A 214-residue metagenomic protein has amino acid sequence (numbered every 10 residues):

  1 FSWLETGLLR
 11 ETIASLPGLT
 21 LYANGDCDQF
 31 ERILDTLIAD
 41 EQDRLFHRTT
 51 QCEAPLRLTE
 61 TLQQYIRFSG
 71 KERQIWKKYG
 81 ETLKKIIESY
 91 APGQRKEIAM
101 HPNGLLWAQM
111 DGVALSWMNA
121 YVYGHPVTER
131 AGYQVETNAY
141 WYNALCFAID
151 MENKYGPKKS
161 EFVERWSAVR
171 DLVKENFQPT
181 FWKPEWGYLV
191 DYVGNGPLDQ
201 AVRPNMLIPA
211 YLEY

Functional and structural regions predicted by a protein language model:
F1, Q74, L105, L115 (+4 more regions): Short, low-complexity intrinsically disordered segments
F1-E5, R44-R48, V122-V135, L189-P197 (+1 more regions): Active-site-adjacent structural elements in folded domains
T6-T12, L16-L115, Q134-N138, Y142 (+1 more regions): Aromatic-rich carbohydrate-recognition surfaces in CAZymes
Q74, H125-G132, P157, E161: Short coil/turn segments at secondary-structure junctions
A91, R95-P102, Y142-Y214: Catalytic cores of carbohydrate-active enzymes
S116-Y121: C-terminal tail/extension regions appended to the core domain(s) of diverse proteins
